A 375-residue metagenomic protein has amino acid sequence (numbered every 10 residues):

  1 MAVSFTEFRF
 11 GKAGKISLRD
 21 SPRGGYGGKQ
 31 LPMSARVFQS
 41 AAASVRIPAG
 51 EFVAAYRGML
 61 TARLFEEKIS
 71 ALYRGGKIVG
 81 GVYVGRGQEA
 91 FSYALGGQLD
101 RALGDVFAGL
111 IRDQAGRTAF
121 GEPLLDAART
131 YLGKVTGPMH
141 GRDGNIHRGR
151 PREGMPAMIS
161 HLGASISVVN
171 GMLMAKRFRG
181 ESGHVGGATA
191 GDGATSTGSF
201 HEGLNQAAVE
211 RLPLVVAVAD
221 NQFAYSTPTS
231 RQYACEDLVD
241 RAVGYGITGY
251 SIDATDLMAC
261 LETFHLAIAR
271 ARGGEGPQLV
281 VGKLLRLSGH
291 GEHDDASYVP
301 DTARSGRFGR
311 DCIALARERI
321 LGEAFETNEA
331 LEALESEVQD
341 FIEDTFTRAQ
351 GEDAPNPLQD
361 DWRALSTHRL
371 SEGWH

Functional and structural regions predicted by a protein language model:
M1-A2, R211: Short intrinsically disordered, low-complexity coil segments enriched in acidic
A2-F91, G97, S288, E292-H375: Conserved acidic/glycine
F5, V37, I146-R148, Q222 (+2 more regions): Generic preference for hydrophobic/aromatic residues in regular secondary structure cores
E67-S70, G75-E210, P228-A234, V239 (+1 more regions): Cofactor-binding active-site loop characterized by glycine-rich and histidine/acidic residues
I111-R112, G282-L284, A354, W362: Short, well-ordered beta-to-alpha junction loops that form the rim of enzyme active sites and present histidine/acidic
G154-G351: Glycine-rich ThDP/TPP pyrophosphate-binding loop and its adjacent helix/strand module within ThDP-dependent enzymes
